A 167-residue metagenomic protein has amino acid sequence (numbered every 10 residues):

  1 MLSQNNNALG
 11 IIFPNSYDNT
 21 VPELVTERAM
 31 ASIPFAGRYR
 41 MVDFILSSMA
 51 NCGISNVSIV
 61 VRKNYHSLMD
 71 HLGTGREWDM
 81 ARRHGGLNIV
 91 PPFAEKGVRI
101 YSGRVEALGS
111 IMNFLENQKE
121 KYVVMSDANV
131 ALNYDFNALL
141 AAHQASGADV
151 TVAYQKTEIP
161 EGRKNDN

Functional and structural regions predicted by a protein language model:
M1-N167: Unchanged
